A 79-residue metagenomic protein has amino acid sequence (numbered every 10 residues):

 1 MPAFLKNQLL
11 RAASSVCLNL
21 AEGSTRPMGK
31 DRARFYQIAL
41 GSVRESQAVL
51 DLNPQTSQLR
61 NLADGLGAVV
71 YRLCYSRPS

Functional and structural regions predicted by a protein language model:
M1-S79: Amphipathic alpha-helical assembly/interaction segments
